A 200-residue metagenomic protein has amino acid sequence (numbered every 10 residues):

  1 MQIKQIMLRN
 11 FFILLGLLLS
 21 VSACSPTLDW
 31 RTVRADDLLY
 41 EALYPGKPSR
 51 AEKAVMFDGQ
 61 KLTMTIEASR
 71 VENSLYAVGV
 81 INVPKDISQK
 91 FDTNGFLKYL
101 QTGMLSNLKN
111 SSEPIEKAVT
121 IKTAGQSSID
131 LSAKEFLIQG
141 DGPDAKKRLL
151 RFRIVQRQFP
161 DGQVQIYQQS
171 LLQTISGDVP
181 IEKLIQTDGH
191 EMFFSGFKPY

Functional and structural regions predicted by a protein language model:
Q2-F12: Bacterial N-terminal signal peptides that target proteins for export
S20-A23: C-terminal motif of bacterial Sec signal peptides marking the signal peptidase cleavage site
S25-T27: Bacterial signal peptide processing site
T32-M56, I66: Post-signal peptide N-terminal segment of mature Sec-exported envelope proteins
Q60-M64: Short, solvent-exposed beta-alpha or beta-beta edge segments that form flexible loop/patches at the rim of ligand
T65-T93, L105-K109, E116-Y200: Short, well-structured beta-strand
F96-Y99: Acidic, Ser/Thr/Pro-rich beta/coil linker or hinge segments at domain junctions
